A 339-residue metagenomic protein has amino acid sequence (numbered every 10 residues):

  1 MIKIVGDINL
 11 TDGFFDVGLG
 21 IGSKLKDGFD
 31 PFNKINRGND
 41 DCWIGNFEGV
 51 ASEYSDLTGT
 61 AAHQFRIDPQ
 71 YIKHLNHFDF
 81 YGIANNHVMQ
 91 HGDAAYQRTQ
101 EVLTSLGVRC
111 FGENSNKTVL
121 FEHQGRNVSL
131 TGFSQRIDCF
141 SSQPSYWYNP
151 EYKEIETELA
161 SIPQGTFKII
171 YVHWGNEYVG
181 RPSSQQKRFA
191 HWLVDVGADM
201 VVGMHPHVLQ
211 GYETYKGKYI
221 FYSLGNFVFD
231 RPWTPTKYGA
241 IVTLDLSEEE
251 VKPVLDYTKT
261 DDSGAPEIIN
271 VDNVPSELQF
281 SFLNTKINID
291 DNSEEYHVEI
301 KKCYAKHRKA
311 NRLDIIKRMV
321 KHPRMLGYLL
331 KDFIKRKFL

Functional and structural regions predicted by a protein language model:
I4-G6, W43-E48, F78-N86, R109-N114 (+3 more regions): Active-site neighborhood of phospho(di)ester-bond hydrolases with catalytic His/Asp-centered motifs
V5, R37, N116-L130, Y219-N288: Binuclear metal-dependent phosphoesterase catalytic core
T11-F14, A51-Y54, A84-Q100, S115-V119 (+4 more regions): Active-site environment of divalent metal-dependent phosphoester hydrolases
G13-N33, A62, R66, H123-Y171 (+2 more regions): Binuclear metal-dependent hydrolase catalytic cores centered on His/Asp/Glu-rich metal-binding motifs
I21-S115: Core catalytic region of metal-dependent phosphoesterases/phosphodiesterases, especially metallo-beta-lactamase-like
E53-H74, T166-G197: Active-site-proximal segments of metal-dependent phosphoesterases and phosphodiesterases across multiple
F78-F80, S184-I241: Conserved beta-sheet core of the metallophosphoesterase superfamily
P163, T243-L339: A short C-terminal boundary segment appended to hydrolase-like catalytic domains
